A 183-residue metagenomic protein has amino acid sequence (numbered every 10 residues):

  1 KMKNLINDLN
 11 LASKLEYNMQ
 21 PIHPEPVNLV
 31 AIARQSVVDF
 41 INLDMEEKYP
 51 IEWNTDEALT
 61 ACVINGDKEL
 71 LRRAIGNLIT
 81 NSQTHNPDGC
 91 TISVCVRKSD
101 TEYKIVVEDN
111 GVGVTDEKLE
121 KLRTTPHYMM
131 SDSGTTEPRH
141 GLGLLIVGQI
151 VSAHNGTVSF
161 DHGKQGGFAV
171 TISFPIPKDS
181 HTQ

Functional and structural regions predicted by a protein language model:
Y17-I22, A61-G66: Conserved micro-motifs of the catalytic ATP-binding
H23-I41: A conserved beta-strand-to-alpha-helix junction within the catalytic ATP-binding
L43-T55: Short conserved segments within the C-terminal catalytic ATPase subdomain
S82-Q83: Short helix-loop "hinge" at the ATP-lid/N-box region of the Bergerat-fold HATPase_c
D109: Acidic ATP/Mg2+-coordinating residue in the GHKL
V114-M129: Short conserved segment of the HATPase_c
G156-T157: Conserved glycine-rich
